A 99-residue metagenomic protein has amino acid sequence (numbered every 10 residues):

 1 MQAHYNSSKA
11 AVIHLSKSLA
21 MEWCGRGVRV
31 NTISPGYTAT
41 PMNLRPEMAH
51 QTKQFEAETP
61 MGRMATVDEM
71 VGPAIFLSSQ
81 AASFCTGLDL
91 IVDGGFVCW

Functional and structural regions predicted by a protein language model:
A3: Cytosolic ligand/metal-binding cores
S8, S16: Active-site helix of classical SDR
I13, M21, V30-N31, P35-R45: Short, flexible catalytic-loop segment of classical short-chain dehydrogenase/reductase
M21-G25, S83: Alpha-helical segment proximal to the catalytic Tyr-Lys
L44-T59: A short C-terminal helix-loop "cap" of Rossmann-like NAD(P)-dependent dehydrogenase/epimerase domains
T59-M70: A conserved structural motif in NAD(P)-dependent oxidoreductases
M70-V71, L77: Non-catalytic, hydrophobic alpha-helical segments
I75, T86-W99: Short C-terminal tail/terminal secondary-structure segment of NAD(P)H-dependent dehydrogenase/reductase domains
